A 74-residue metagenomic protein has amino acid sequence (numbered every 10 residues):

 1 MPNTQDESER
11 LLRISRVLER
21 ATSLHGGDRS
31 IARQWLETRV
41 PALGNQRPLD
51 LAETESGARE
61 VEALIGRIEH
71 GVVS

Functional and structural regions predicted by a protein language model:
M1-S74: Non-transmembrane "mature" sequence context
